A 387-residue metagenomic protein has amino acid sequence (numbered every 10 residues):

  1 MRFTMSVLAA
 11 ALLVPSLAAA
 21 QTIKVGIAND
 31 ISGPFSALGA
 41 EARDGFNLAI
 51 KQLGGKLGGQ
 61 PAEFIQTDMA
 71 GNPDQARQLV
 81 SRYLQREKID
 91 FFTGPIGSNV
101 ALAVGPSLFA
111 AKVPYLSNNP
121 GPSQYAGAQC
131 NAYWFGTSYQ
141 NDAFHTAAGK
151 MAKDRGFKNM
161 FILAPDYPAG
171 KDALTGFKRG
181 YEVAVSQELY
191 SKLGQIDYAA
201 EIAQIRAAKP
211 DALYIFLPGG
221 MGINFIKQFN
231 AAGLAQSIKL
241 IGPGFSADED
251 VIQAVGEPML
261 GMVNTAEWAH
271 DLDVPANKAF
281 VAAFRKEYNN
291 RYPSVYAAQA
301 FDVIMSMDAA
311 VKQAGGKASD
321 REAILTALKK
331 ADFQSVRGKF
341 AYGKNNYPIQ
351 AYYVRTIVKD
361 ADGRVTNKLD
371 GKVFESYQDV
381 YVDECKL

Functional and structural regions predicted by a protein language model:
M1-A19: Gram-negative bacterial Sec-dependent N-terminal signal peptides
I23, K329-L387: Solvent-exposed, acidic/polar segments of extracytosolic/periplasmic ligand-binding ectodomains
G26-G45, T67-D74, I96-N99, L163-K171 (+3 more regions): Extracytoplasmic "Venus flytrap"
A37-A42, Q52, K56-Y125, T137 (+2 more regions): Beta-alpha junction/loop-to-helix N-cap segments that form part of ligand/metal-binding clefts
M69, L116, S123-A126, L193-G194 (+2 more regions): Venus flytrap/periplasmic-binding-protein-like
Q78, S123-A126, N131-A232, D271-A279 (+1 more regions): Extracellular/periplasmic Venus flytrap/periplasmic-binding protein
E87-I96, L116-N118, N159-A164, K209-G219 (+3 more regions): Periplasmic-binding protein-like
F229-F301, K312-A318, N367-L387: Extracellular/periplasmic periplasmic-binding protein-like sensory domains
